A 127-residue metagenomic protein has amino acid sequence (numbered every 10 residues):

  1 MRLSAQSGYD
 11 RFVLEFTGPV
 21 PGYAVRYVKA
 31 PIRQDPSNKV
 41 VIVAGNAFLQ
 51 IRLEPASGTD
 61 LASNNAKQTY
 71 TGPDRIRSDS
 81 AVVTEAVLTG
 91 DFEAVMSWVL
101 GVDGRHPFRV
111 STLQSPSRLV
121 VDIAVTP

Functional and structural regions predicted by a protein language model:
M1-P127: Signal-peptide-cleaved, periplasmic/extracellular N-terminal interaction regions immediately downstream of the signal
